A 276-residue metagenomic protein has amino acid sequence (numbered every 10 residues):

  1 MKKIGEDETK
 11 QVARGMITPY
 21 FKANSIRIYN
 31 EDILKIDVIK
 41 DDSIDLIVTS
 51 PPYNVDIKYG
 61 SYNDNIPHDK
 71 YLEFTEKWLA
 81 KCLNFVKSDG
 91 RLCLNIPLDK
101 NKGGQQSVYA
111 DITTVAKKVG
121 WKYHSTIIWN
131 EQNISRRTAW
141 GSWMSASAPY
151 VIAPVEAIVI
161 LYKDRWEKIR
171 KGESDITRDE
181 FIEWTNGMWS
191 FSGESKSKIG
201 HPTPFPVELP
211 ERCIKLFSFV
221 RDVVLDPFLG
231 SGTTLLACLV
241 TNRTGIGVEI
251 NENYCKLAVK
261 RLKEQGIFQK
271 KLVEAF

Functional and structural regions predicted by a protein language model:
M1-L257: Core catalytic lobe of class I
N253-F276: Cysteine-dependent PTP/DSP-like catalytic domain, specifically the C-terminal lobe
